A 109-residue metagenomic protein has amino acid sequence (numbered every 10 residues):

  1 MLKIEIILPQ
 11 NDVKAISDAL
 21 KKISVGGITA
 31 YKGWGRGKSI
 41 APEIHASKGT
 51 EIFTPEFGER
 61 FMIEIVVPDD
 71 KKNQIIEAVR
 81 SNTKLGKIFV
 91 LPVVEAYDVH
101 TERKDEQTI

Functional and structural regions predicted by a protein language model:
M1-I109: Positively charged, small/polar-rich N-terminal and surface patches that mediate targeting and assembly and bind
